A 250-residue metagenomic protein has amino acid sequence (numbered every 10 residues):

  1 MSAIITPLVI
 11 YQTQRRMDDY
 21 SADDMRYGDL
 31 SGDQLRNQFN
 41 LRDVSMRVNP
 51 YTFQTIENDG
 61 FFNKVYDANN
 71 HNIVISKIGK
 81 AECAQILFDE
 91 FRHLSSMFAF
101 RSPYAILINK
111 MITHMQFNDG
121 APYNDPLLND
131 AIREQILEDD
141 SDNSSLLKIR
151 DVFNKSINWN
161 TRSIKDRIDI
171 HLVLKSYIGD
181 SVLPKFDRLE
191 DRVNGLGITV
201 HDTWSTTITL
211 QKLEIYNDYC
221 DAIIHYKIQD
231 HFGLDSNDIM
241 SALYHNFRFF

Functional and structural regions predicted by a protein language model:
S2-G197: Membrane-inserting hydrophobic helices used for pore formation or membrane fusion
R167-F250: Catalytic toxin/effector domains delivered as secreted proteins or via bacterial secretion systems
